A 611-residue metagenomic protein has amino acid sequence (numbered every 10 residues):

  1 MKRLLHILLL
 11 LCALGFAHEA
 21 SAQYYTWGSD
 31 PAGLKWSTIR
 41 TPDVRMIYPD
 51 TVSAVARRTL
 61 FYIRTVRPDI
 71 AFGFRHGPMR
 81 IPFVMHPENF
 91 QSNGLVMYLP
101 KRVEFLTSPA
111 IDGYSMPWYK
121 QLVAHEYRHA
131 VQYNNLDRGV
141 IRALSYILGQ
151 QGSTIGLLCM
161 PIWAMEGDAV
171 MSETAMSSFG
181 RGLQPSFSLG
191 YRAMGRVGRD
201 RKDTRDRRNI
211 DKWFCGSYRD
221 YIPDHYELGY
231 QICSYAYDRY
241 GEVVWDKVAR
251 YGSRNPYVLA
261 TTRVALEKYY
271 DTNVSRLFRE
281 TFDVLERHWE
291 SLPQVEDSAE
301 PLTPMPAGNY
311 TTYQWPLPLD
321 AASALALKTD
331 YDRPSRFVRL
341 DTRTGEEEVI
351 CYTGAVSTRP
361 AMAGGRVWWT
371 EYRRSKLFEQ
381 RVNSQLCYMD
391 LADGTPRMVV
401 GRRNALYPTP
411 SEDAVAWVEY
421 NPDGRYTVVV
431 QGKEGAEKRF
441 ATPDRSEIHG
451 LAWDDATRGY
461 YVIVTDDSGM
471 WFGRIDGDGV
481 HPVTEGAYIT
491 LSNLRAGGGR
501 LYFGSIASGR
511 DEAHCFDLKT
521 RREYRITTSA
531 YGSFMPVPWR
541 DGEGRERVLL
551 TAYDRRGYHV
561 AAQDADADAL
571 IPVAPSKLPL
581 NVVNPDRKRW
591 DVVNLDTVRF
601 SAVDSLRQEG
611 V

Functional and structural regions predicted by a protein language model:
A22-I155, P161: Juxtacatalytic substrate-recognition/specificity segment
T26, P31, P117-L122, A130 (+5 more regions): Acidic/His/Gly-enriched intrinsically disordered linker/tail segments that often contain short helix/coil "MoRF-like"
W27-D30, K35-T38, D220-P223, K247-G365 (+1 more regions): Beta/coil-rich, acidic/histidine-enriched accessory regions frequently appended to metallopeptidases
R181-G182, Y310, K328-F337, Y352-S357 (+9 more regions): A flexible loop/linker signature enriched in serine peptidases of the S9 family
Q294, N309, A567-V611: Outer-membrane beta-barrel initiation region
A299-G308, E346-C351, G394-V400, A436-T442 (+2 more regions): A short beta-strand motif characteristic of beta-propeller blades
T484-N493, R522-W539, K577-P579: Conserved blade-ending motifs and adjacent loop-strand segments that build the rim/top face of beta-propeller domains
V537-W590: Blade-level signature of beta-propeller repeat domains, shared across WD40, Kelch, NHL, RCC1 and BNR/Asp-box propellers
